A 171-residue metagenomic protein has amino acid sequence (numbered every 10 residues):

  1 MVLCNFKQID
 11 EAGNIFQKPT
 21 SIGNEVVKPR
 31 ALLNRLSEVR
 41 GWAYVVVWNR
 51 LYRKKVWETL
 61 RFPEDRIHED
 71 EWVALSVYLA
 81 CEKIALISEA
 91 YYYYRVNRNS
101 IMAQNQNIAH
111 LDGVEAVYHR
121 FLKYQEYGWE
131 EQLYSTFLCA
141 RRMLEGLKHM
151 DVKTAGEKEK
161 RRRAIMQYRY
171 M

Functional and structural regions predicted by a protein language model:
M1-K83, N99-I108: Donor-binding/catalytic cores of nucleotide-activated saccharide and glycerol-phosphate transferases/polymerases
W72, S88-N105, E115-A116: Active-site donor/metal-binding and catalytic loop motifs of nucleotide-sugar-dependent glycosylation enzymes
R98-I101, Y124-G128, L147-T154: Secondary-structure edge/capping motif, primarily at the C-terminal ends of alpha-helices and the immediately following
Q106-G113, E157: Residue-level preference for long, well-ordered alpha-helices that form the structural scaffold of enzyme catalytic
E115-S135, M171: C-terminal, non-catalytic tails of nucleotide-sugar-dependent glycosyltransferases
E131-C139, K158-R163: Short, charged, amphipathic alpha-helical segments
F137-K148: Amphipathic alpha-helical repeat scaffolds of TPR domains
V152-M171: Membrane-interface aromatic/basic loop that binds lipid-linked glycans or pyrophosphate carriers, typified by
